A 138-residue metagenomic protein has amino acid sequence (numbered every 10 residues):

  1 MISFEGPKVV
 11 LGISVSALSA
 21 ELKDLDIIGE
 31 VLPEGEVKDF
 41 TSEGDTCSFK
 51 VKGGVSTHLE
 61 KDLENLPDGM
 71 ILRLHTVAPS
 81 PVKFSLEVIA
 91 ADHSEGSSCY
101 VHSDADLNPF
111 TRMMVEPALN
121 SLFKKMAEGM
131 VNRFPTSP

Functional and structural regions predicted by a protein language model:
M1-E43: Hydrophobic ligand-binding cavity/cleft-lining segments
F4-G6, V55-E60, P81-E87: Short, surface-exposed coil-to-beta transition loops
K8-G12, K50, I89: Generic structural detector for well-ordered beta-strands
V15, L63-D68, I89-S98: A short, structured loop/turn motif at beta-sheet edges
L18-L22, I28, C47, K61 (+3 more regions): Hydrophobic pocket/interface hotspot
G29-E30, E36-P79, S137: Glycine-rich portal/gate segments that line the openings of hydrophobic small-molecule binding cavities
T76-E128: Beta-strand/loop substructures that line and gate deep hydrophobic ligand-binding cavities in soluble
V131-P138: Short, highly charged C-terminal tails/helix-capping segments
